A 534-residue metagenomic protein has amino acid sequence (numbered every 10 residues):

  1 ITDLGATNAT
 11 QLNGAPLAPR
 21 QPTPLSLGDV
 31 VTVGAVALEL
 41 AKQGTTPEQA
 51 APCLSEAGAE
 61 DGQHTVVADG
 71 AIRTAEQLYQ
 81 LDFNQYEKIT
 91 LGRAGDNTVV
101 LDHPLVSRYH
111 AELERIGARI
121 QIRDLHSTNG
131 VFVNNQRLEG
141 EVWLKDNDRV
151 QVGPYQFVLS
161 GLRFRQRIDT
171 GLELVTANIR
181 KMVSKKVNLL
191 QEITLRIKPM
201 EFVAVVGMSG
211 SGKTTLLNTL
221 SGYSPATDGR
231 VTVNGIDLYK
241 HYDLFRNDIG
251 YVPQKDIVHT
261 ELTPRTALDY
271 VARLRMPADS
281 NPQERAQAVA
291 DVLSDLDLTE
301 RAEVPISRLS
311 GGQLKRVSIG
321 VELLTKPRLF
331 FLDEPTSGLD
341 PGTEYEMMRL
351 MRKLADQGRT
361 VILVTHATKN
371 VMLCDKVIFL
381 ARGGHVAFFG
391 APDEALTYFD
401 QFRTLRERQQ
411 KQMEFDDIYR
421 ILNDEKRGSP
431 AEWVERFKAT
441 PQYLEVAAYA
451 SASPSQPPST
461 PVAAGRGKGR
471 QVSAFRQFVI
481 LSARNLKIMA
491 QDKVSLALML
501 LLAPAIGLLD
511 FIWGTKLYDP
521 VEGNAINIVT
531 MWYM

Functional and structural regions predicted by a protein language model:
L12, V133, G229-D237, F245: Conserved ABC transporter NBD signature motif
Q21-P104, I116: Intrinsically disordered, low-complexity acidic Ser/Thr-rich regulatory segments
A41, I120, T128-N129, V133-N134 (+13 more regions): Topological signature of polytopic alpha-helical transporters
S221: Helix-to-loop junction immediately C-terminal to a conserved catalytic motif
T260-P277: Q-loop/switch helix immediately C-terminal to the Walker
D269, E284-R301: Conserved ABC ATPase "signature" region
E322-L323: ABC ATPase C-loop
F330-E334: Catalytic Walker B motif of ABC-type/P-loop ATPase nucleotide-binding domains
